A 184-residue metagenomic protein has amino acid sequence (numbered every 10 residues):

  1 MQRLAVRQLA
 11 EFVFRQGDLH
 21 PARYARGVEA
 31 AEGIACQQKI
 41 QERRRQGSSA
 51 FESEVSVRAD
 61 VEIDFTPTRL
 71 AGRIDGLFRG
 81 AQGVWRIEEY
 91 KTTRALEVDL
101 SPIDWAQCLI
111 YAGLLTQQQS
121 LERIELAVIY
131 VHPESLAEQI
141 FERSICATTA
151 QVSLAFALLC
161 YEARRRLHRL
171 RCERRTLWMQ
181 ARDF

Functional and structural regions predicted by a protein language model:
M1-A81, A106: Metal-dependent nuclease catalytic cores that hydrolyze phosphodiester bonds in DNA/RNA, characterized by
M1-G27, E52-V55, W85, K91 (+6 more regions): Intrinsically disordered, low-complexity N-terminal extensions of nucleic-acid-metabolism proteins
Q2-R3, E29, G33, I145-F156 (+1 more regions): Intrinsic-disorder-associated interaction segments
L9-V13, C36, I40, V152-L167: Generic structural signal of hydrophobic/aromatic residues within well-ordered alpha-helices of folded domains
V61-F156: Mg2+/Mn2+-dependent nuclease catalytic core
M179-F184: Conserved pre-motif I regulatory segment
